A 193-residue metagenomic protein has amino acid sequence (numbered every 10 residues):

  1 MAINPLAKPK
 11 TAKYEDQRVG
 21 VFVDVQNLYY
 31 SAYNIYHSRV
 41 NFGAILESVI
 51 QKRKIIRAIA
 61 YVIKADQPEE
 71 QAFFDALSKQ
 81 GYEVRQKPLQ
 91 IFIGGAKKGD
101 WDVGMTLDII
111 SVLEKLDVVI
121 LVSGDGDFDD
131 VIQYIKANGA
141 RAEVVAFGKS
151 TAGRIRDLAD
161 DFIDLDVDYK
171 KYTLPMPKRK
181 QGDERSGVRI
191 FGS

Functional and structural regions predicted by a protein language model:
M1-S193: Terminal and domain-boundary accessory regions
